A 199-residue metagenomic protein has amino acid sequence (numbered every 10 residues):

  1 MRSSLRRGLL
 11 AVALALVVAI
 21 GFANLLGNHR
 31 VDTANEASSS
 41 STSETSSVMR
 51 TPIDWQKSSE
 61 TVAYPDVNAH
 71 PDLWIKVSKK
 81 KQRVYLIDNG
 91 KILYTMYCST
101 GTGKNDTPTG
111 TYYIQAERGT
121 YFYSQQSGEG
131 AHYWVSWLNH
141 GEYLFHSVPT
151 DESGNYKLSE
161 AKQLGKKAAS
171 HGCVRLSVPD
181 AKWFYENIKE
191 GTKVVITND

Functional and structural regions predicted by a protein language model:
M1-L5: N-terminal Lys/Arg-rich, disordered targeting/topogenic segments
R6-A15, Q126-D199: Exported/periplasmic cell-wall-interacting domains
L9-V18, A23-G27: N-terminal type II signal-anchor transmembrane helix that functions as the membrane-insertion/stop-transfer segment
G21-S40: Sec-dependent signal peptide cleavage junction
N28-A34, N89-K91, K189, D199: Polybasic, low-complexity, intrinsically disordered segments
M49-Y156: Gly/Pro-biased beta-strand-loop elements
